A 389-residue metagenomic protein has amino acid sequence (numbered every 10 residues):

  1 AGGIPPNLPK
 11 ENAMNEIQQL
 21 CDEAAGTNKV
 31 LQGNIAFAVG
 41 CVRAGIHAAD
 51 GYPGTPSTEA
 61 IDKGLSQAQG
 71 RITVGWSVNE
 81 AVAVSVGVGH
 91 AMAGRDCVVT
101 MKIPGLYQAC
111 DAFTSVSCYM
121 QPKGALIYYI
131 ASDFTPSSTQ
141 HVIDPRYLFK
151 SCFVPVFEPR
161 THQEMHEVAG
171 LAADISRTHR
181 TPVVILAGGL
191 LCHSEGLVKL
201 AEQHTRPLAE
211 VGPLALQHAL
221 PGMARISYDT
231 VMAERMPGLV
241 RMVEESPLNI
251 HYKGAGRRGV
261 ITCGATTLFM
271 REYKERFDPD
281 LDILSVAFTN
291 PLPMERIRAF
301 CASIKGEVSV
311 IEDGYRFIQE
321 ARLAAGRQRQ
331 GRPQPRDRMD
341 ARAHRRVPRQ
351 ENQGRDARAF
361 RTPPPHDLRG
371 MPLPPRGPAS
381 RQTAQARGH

Functional and structural regions predicted by a protein language model:
G2-G3: Residue-identity detector for glycine
P6-N34, A169-D367: Flexible, low-complexity linker and terminal segments
N12-L148, C152-H162, L171, L190 (+3 more regions): Thiamine diphosphate
M165: Aromatic/hydrophobic pocket-lining residues that form the small-molecule binding cavity in soluble enzyme cores
